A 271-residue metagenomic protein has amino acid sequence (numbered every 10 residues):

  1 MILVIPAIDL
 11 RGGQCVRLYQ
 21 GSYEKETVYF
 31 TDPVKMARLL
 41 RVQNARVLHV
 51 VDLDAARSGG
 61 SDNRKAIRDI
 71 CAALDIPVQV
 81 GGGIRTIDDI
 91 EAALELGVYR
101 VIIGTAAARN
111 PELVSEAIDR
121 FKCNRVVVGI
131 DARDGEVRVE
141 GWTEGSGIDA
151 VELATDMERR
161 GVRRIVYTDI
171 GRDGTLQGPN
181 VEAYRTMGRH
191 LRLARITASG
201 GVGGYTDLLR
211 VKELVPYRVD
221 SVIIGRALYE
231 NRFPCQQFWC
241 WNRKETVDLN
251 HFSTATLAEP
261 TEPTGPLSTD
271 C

Functional and structural regions predicted by a protein language model:
D9, L40, L48, A93 (+3 more regions): Conserved, mostly hydrophobic/aromatic
C15-V16, Q20-E24, L94, V98-D173: Conserved anion-binding
V47-K65, T105, Y167-Q177: Glycine-rich, proline-tolerant flexible connector loops at the mouths of alpha/beta enzymes
D54, D62-F121: Glycine/small-residue-rich loop that forms an oxyanion/phosphate-binding "nest" at active or ligand-binding sites
S61-R68, P111, T143-E152, Q177-T186: Charged helix-capping and loop-helix junction motifs
L74, V78-G97, E182-R218: Catalytic cores of alpha/beta
A92-L113, D169-R172, S199-D207, V215-Q237: Glycine-rich phosphate-binding active-site loops on the catalytic face of alpha/beta enzymes
V114-R120, K212-V215, V219, L228-S253 (+1 more regions): C-terminal helical cap(s) of enzyme catalytic domains, especially alpha/beta-barrels
